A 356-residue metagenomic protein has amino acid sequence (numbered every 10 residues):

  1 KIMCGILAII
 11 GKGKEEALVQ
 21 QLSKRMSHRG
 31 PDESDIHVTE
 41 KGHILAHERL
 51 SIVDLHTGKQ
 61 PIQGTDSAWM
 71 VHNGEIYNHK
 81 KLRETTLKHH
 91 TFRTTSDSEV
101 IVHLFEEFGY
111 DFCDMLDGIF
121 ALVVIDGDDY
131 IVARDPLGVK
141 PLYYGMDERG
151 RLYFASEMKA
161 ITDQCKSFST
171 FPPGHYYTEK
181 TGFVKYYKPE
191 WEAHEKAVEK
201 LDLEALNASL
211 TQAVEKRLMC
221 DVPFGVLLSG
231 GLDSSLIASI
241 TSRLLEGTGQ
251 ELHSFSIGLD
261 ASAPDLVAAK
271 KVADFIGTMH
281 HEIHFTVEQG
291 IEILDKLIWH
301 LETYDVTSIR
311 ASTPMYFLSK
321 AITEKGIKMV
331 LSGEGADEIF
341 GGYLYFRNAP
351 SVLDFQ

Functional and structural regions predicted by a protein language model:
K1-I2, Q356: Short intrinsically disordered, low-complexity coil segments enriched in acidic
I2-Y304, M315: Cysteine-centered catalytic environments shared across enzyme families
I309, F317-Q356: Active-site adenylate/phosphate-handling loop in enzymes that bind or generate adenylated species
